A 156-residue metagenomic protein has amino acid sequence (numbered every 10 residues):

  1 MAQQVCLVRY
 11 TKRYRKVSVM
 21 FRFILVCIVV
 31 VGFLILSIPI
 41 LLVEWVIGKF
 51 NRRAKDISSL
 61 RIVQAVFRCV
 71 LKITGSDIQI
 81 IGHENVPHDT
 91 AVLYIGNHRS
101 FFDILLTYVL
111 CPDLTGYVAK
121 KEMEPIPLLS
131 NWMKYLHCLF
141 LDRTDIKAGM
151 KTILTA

Functional and structural regions predicted by a protein language model:
R13-Q79, N131-W132: A transmembrane-helix-recognition feature enriched in membrane-embedded lipid enzymes and envelope glyco-/phospholipid
I73-A156: Soluble catalytic domains of membrane acyltransferases
